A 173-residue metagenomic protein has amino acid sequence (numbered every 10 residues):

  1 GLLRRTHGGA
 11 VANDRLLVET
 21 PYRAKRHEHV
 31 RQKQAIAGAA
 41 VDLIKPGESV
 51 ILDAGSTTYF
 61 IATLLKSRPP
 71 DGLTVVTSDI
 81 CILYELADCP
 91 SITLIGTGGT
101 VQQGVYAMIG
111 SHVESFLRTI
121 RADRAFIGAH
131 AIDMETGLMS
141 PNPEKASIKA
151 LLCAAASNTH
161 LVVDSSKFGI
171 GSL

Functional and structural regions predicted by a protein language model:
G1-I51, T63-P70, A87-S91: HTH-adjacent hinge/linker in prokaryotic transcriptional regulators
R5, I80-L173: Conserved phosphate- and dinucleotide-binding cores of soluble alpha/beta proteins, encompassing both enzyme active
K33-V41, T58-Y59, E114, A146: Short, well-ordered alpha-helical scaffold segments within catalytic/effector domains
V50, S56-Y59: Gly/Ser/Thr-rich loops at beta-strand to alpha-helix junctions that form or flank small-molecule/cofactor-binding
D53-A54, G128: Short, well-ordered coil/turn residues at beta-beta hairpins and beta-strand->alpha-helix junctions within
G72-V76, L94: Short beta-strand element of Class I
